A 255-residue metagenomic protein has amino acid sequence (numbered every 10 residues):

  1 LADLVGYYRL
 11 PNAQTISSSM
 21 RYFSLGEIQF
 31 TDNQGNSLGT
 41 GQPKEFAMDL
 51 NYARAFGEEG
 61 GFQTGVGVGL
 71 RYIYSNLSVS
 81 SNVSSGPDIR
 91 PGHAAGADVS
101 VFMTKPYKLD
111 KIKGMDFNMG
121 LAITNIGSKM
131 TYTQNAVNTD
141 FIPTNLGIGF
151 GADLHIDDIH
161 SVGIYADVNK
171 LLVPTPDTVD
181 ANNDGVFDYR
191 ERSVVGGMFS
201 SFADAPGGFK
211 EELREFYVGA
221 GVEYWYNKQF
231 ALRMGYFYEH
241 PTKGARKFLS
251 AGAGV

Functional and structural regions predicted by a protein language model:
L1-V255: Subset of outer-membrane beta-barrel
